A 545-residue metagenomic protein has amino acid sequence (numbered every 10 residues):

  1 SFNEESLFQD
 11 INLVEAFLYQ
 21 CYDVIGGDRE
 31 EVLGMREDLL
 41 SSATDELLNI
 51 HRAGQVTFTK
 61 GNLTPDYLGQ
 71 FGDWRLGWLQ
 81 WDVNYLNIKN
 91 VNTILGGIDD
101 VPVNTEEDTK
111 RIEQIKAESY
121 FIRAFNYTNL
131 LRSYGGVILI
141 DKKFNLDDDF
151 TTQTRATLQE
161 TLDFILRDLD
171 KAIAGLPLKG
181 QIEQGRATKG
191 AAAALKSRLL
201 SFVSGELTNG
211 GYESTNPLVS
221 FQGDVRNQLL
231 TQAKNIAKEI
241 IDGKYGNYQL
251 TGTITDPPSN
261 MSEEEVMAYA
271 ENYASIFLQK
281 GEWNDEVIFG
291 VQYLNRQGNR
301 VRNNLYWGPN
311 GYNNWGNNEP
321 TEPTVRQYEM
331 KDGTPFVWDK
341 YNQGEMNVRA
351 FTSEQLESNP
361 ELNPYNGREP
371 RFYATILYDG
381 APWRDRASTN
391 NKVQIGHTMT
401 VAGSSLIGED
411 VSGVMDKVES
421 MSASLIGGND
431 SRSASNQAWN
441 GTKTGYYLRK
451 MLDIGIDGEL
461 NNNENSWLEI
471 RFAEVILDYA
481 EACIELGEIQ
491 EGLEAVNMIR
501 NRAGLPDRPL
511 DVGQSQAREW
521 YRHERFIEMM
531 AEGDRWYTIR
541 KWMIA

Functional and structural regions predicted by a protein language model:
S1-T59, V137, G190, L200-A423: An aromatic- and glycine-enriched ligand-binding surface/loop that stacks and positions planar moieties
D10, E15-L33, A53-Y134, D148-Q184 (+9 more regions): Conserved, well-structured interaction surfaces
N84-N87, F164, D242, P257-V337 (+5 more regions): Long, intrinsically disordered, low-complexity segments
A124, K196-S197, E464-R502, P506: Extended amphipathic alpha-helical segments enriched in small hydrophobics
N129, S133, F202, E206-N209 (+3 more regions): Alpha-helix C-terminal capping/termination sites
L131-K142, T208, L486-I499: Short, well-structured active-site flanking segments
